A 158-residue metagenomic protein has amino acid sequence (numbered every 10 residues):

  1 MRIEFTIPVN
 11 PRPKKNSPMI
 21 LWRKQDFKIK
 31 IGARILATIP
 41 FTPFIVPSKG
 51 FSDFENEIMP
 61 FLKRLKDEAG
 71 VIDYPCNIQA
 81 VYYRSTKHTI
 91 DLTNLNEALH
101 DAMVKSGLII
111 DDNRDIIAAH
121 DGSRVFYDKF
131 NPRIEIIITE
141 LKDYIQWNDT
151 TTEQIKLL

Functional and structural regions predicted by a protein language model:
M1-L158: Acidic, proline/glycine-enriched N-terminal capping motif
